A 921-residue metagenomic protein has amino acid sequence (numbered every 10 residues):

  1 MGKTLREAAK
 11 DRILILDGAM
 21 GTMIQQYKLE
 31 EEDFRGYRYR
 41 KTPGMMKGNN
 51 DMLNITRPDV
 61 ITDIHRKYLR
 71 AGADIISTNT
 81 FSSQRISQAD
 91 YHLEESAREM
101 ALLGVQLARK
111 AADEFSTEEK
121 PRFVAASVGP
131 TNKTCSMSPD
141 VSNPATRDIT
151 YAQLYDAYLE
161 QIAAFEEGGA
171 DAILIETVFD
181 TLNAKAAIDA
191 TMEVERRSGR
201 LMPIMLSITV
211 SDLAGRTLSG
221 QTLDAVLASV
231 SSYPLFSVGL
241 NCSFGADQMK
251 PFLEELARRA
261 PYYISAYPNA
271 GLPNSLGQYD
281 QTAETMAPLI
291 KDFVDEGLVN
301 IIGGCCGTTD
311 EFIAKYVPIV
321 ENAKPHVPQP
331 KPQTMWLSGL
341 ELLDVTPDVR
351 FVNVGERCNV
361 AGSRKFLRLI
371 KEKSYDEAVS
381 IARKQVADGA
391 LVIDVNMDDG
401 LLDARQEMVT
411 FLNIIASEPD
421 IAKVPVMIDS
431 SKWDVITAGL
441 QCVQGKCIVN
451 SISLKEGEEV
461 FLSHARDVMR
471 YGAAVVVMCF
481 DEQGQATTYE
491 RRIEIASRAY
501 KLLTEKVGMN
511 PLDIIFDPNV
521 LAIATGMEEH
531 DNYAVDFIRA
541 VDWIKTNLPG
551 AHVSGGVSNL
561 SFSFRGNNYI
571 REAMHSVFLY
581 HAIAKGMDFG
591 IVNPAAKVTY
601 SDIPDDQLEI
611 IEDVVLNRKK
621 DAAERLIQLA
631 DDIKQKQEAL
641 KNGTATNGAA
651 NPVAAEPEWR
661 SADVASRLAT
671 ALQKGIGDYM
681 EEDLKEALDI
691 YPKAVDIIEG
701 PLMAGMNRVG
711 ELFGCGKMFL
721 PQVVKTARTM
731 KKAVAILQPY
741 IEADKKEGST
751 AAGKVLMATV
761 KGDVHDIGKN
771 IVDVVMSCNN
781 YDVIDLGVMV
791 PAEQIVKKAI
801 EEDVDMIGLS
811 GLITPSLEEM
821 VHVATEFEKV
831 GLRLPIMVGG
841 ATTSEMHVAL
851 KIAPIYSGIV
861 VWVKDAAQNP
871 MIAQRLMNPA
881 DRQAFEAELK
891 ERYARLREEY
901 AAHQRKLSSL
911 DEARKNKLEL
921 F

Functional and structural regions predicted by a protein language model:
M1-F921: Domain-level signal for soluble alpha/beta catalytic cores
